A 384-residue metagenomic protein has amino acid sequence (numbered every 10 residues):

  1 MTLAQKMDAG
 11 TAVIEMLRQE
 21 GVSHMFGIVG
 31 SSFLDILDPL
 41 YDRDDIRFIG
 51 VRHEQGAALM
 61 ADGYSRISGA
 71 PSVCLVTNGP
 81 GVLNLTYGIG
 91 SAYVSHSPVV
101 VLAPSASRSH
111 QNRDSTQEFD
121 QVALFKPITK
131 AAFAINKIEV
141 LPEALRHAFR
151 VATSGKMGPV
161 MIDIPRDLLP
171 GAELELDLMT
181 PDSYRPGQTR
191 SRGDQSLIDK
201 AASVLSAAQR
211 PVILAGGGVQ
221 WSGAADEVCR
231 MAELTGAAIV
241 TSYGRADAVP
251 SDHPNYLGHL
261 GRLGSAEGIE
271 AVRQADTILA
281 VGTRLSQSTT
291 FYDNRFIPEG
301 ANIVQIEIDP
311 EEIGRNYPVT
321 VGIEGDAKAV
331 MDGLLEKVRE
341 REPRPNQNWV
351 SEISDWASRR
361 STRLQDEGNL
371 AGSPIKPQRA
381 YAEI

Functional and structural regions predicted by a protein language model:
T2-A4, E139, D177, V304-I384: Phosphate/pyrophosphate-binding active-site segments
S23-D62, L75, G193, K200-I278 (+1 more regions): Anionic-ligand anchoring segments at beta-strand to alpha-helix junctions in alpha/beta enzyme folds, i.e., glycine
S23-G27, R47-I49, I67-A106, L214-G217 (+1 more regions): A short, small-residue-rich loop immediately preceding and capping a beta-strand
F26-I28, V101-A103, D163, G236-Y243 (+1 more regions): Short internal beta-strands
F33-D35, G56-M60, P80-I89, Y93 (+3 more regions): Short glycine/serine/threonine-rich phosphate/pyrophosphate-binding segments that cradle anionic phosphate groups
T116-G155, Q274-A275, V321-G322, V330 (+1 more regions): Conserved thiamine diphosphate
V151-A207, L364: Conformationally flexible catalytic loops at phosphate/diphosphate-handling active centers
G261-I313, Y317, V321: Phosphate/diphosphate-binding loops
